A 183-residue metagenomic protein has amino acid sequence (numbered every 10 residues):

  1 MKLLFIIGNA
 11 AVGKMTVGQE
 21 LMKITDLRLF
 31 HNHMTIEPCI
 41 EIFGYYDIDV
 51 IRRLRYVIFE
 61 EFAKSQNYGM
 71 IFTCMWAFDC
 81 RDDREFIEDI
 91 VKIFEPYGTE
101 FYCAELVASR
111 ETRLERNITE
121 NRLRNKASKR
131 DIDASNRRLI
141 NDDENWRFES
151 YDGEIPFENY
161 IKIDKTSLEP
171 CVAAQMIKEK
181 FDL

Functional and structural regions predicted by a protein language model:
I6: Hydrophobic anchor at the beta1->P-loop junction of P-loop NTPases
N9: P-loop (Walker A) phosphate-binding loop of NTP-binding proteins
V12: ATP-binding Walker
M15: Walker A/P-loop
Q19-A63: Conserved substrate/cofactor phosphate-moiety recognition/catalytic segment in nucleotide-dependent phosphotransferases
V50-V107: Glycine-rich phosphate-binding loop used to anchor ATP phosphates in small-molecule kinases, encompassing both
R55, F59, P170-K178: Short, amphipathic alpha-helical "lid/cap" segments that border enzyme active or binding sites
T119, L123-V172: Small-molecule kinase domains that catalyze NTP-dependent phosphoryl transfer to phosphate-bearing small molecules
